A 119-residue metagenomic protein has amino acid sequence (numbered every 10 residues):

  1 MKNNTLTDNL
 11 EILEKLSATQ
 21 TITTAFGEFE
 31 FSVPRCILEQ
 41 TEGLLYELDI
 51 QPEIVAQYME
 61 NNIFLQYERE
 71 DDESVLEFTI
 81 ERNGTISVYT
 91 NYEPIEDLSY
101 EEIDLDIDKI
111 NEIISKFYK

Functional and structural regions predicted by a protein language model:
K2-I63, I95-E101: Negatively charged, low-complexity tracts enriched in Asp/Glu with abundant Ser/Thr
A18-T21, D72-D104: Intrinsically disordered, low-complexity regulatory segments enriched in Ser/Thr/Pro and charged residues
P34, R69-E70: Short, mixed-charge, low-aromatic patches
V55, F64-Q66, E77, S87: Ordered hydrophobic segments in well-structured contexts
Q57-M59, E68, T79-N83: Short beta-strand micro-motifs enriched in acidic
N62-F64, E70-D72: Short, solvent-exposed loop/turn segments at secondary-structure junctions
I107-K119: Well-ordered alpha/beta subsegment
